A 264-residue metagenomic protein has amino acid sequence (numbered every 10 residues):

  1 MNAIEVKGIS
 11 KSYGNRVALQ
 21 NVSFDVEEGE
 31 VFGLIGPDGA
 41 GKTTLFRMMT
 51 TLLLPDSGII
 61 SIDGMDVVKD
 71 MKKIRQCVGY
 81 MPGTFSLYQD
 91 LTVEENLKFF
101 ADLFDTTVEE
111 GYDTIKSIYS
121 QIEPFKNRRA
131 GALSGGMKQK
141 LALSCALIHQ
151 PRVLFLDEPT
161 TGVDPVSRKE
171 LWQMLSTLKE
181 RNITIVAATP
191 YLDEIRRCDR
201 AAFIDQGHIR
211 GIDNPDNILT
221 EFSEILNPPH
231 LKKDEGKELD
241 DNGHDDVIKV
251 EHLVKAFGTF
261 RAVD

Functional and structural regions predicted by a protein language model:
G58-D66, K73-I74: Conserved ABC transporter NBD signature motif
R129-L133: Conserved ABC ATPase signature
L143: Hydrophobic anchor residue at the start of the ABC signature
L154-D157: Catalytic Walker B motif of ABC-type/P-loop ATPase nucleotide-binding domains
